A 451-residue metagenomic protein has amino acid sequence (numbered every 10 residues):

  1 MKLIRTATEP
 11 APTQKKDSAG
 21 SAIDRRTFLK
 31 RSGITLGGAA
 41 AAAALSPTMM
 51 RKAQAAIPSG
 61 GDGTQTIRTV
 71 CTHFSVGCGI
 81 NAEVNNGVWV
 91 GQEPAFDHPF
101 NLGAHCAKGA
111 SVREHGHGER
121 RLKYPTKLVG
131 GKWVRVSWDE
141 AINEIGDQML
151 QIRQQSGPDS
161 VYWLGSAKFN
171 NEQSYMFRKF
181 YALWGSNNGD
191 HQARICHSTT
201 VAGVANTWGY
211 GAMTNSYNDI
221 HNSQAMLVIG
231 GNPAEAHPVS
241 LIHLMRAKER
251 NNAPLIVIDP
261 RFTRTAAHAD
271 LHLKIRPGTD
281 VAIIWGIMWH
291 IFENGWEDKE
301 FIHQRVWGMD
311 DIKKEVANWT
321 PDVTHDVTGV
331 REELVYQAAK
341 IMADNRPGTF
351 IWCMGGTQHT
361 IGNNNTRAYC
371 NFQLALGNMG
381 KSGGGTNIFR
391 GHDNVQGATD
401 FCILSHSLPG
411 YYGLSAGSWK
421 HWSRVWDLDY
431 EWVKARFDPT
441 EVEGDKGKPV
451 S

Functional and structural regions predicted by a protein language model:
K2-N294, V323, R331, Y411 (+4 more regions): N-terminal export/assembly segments and adjacent metallocofactor-ligating motifs of anaerobic energy-metabolism
G146-M149, M288, A339, Y369-G377: Short, amphipathic alpha-helical segments that act as regulatory/interfacial helices in nucleotide-processing proteins
S156-S160, E297-I302, T349, G380-N387: Flexible, glycine/charged-enriched surface loops at secondary-structure junctions
Y162-F169, D326-R331, C353-T360, H392-D393: Conserved short loop/turn motifs at secondary-structure junctions
T263-H268, K314-T320, D344-W352: Short acidic (Asp/Glu) and glycine-rich catalytic loops that position anionic groups and cofactors
W296-N318: Internal, active-site/partner-interface "lid" segment
I312-Q337: A charged, amphipathic alpha-helical module
M342-S451: A glycine-rich, hydrophobic/aromatic-adjacent loop/helix-cap motif
